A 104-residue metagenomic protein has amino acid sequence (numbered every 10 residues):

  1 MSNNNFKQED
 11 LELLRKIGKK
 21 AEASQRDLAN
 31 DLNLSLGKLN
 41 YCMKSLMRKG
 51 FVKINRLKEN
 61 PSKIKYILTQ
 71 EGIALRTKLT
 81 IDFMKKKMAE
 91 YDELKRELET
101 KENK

Functional and structural regions predicted by a protein language model:
N3-D10, S24, N55-K78: Short, cationic-aromatic polyanion-contact patches
R15, R26, K44: Residues within the helices of the helix-turn-helix
R26, L36-G37: Key DNA-contact positions within bacterial/archaeal DNA-binding proteins
N30, M47-R48: Alpha-helical residues within the helix-turn-helix
L75-K104: Amphipathic alpha-helical dimerization/coiled-coil segments that flank or bridge DNA-binding/regulatory modules
